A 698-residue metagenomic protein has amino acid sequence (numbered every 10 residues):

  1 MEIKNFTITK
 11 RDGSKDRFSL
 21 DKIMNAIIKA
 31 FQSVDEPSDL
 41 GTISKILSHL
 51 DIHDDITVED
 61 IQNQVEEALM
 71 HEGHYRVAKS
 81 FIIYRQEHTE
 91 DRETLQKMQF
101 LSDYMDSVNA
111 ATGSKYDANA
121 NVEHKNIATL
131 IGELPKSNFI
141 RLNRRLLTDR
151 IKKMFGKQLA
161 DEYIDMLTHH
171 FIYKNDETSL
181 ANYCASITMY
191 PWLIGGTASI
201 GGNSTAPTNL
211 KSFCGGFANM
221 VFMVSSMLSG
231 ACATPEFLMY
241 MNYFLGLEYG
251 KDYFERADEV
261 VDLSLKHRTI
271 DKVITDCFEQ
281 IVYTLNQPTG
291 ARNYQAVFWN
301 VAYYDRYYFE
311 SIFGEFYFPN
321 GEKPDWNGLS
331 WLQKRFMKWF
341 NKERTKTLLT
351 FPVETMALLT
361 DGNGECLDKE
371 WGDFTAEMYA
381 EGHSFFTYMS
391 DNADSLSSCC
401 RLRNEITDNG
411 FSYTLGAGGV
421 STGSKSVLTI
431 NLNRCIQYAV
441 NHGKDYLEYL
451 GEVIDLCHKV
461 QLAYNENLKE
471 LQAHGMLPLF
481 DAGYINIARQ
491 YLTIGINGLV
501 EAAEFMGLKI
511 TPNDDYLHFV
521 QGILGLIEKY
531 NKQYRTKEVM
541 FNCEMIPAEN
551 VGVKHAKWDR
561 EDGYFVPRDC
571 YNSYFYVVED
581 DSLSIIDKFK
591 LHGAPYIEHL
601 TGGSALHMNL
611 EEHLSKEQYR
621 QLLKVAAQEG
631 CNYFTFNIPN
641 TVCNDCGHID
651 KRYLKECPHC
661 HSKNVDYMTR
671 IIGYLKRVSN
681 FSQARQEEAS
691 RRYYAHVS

Functional and structural regions predicted by a protein language model:
M1-S107, N486, S690-Y694: Charged, amphipathic alpha-helical regulatory modules used for macromolecular assembly or allosteric control
F6, I46-I52, E315, E501-L508 (+1 more regions): Short, hydrophobic beta-strand segments
V77-Y84, C631-Y633, N637-P639, Q683-S698: Long, highly charged low-complexity segments enriched in Glu/Asp and Lys/Arg with interspersed Ser/Thr
E90, K97-A488, K509, N513-Y667: Conserved catalytic cores of very large enzyme subunits
M239, L492-F505, G525, R670: Contiguous, well-ordered alpha-helical segments that form the cores/surfaces of helical PPI scaffolds
K272-T275, F505, S690-Y693: Metallocofactor- and cofactor-centric catalytic cores in central/energy metabolism, strongly enriched
H659-S698: Long, charge-rich boundary regions
